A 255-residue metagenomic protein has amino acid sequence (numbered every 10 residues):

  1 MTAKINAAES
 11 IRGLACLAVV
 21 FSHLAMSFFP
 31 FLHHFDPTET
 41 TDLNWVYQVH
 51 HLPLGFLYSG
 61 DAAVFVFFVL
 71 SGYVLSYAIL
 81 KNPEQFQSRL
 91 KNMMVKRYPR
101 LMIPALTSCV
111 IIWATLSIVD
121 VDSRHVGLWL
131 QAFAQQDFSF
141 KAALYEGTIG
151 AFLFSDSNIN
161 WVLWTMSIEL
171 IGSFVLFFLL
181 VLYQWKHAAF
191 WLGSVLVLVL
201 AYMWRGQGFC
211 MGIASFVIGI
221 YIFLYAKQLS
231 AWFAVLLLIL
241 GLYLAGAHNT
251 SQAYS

Functional and structural regions predicted by a protein language model:
A7-L80: Functionally critical transmembrane alpha-helices in membrane proteins and complexes, commonly lining
A8-R12, Y58-V64, F68, A78-S123 (+2 more regions): Transmembrane alpha-helical segments and their boundary/interface "anchor" motifs in multi-pass integral membrane
I11-L14, F21, A62-L70, L163-V175 (+2 more regions): Membrane-embedded alpha-helical segments of multi-pass membrane proteins, especially the transmembrane helices
S22-H34, A114-W129, S251-Y254: Helix-to-loop transition at the C-terminal end of transmembrane segments
T40-F56, M102, L106-L170, F174: Membrane-interface helix-loop-helix regions
S76-E84, A114-I118, L179-H187, I220-L229 (+1 more regions): Structural signal for the C-terminal ends of transmembrane alpha-helices and the immediately following loop
S167-V199, I222-F233: Solvent-exposed interhelical
M203, F209-S255: Alpha-helical transmembrane segments and terminal signal-anchor/GPI-anchor hydrophobic tails, characterized by long
